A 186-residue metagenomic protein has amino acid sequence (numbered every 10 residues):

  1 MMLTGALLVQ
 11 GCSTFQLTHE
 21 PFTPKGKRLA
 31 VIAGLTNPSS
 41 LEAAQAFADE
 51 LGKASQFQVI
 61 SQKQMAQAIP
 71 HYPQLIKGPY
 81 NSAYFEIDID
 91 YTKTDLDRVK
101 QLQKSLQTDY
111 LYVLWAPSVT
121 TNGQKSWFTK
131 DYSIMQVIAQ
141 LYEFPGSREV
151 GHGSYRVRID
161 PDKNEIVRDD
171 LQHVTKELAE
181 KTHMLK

Functional and structural regions predicted by a protein language model:
M1, Y110, W115-T120: Generic secondary-structure microfeatures
M1-C12: Sec-dependent bacterial lipoprotein signal peptides
M2-L3, Q16-F22, H71-Y72: Short hydrophobic/aromatic-rich motifs at helix boundaries and adjacent loops
C12-K27, E42, K100-L106, S118-G123 (+1 more regions): C-terminal/domain-edge helix-coil "capping" segments
G26-L35: Short beta-strand segments enriched in small/hydrophobic residues
I32, L114-W115, A139: Short His-Asn-centered micro-motif
L35-V113: N-terminal segment of the mature soluble domain
